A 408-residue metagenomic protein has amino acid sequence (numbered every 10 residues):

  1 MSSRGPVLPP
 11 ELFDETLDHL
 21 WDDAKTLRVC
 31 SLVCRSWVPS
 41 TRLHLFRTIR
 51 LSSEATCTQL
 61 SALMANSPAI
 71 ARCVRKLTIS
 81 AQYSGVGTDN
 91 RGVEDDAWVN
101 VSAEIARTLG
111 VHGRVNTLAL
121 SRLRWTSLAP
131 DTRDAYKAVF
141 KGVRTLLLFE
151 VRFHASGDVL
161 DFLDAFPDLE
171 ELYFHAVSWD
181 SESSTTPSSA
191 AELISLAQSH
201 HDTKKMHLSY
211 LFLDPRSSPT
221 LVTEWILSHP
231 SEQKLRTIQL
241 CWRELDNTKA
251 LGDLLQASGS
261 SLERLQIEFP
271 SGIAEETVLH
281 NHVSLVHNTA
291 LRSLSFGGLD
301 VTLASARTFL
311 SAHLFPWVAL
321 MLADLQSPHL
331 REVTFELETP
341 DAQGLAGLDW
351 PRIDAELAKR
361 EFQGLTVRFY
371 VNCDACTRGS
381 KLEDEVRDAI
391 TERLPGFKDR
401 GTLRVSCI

Functional and structural regions predicted by a protein language model:
M1-I408: Leucine-rich repeat
